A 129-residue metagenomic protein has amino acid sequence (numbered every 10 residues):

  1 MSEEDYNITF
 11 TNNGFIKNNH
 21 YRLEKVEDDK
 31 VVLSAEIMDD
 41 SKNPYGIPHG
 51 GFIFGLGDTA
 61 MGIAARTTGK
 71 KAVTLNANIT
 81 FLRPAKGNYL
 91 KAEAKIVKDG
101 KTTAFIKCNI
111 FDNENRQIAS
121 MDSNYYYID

Functional and structural regions predicted by a protein language model:
M1-D129: Terminal targeting signals and extreme-terminal segments of soluble enzymes
